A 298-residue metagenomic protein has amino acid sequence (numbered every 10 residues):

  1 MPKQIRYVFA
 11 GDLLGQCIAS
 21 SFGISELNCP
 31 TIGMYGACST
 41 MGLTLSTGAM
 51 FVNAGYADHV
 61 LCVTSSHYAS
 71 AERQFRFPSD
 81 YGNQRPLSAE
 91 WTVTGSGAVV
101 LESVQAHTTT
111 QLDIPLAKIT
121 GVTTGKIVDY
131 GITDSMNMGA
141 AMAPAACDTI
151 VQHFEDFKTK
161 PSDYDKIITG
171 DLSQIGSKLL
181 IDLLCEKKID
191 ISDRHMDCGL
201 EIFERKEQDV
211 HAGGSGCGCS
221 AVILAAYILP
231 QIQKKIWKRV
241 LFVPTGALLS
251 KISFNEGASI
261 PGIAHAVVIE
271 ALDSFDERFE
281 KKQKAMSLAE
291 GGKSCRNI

Functional and structural regions predicted by a protein language model:
M1-C38, D163-K178: Conserved beta-ketoacyl condensing-enzyme motif
M1-R6, T149-D163, Q231-I232: Phosphate/pyrophosphate-binding loops at sites that engage ATP/ADP/AMP, CoA/4′-phosphopantetheine, polyphosphate
F9-G11, V60-S66, L101, V240-T245: Short beta-strand segments
A19-S21, A71-R76, I132, K178-L180 (+1 more regions): Short acidic, glycine/serine/threonine-rich loops at helix termini
Y35-C62, L101, S215-I236: Active-site-proximal alpha-helical scaffold in enzymes
D58-T92: Flexible, glycine-rich active-site loops centered on histidine and acidic residues that chelate a metal or position
P78-V151, D156-T159, I189, D193-V210 (+3 more regions): Condensing-enzyme catalytic core mediating Claisen C-C bond formation in acyl metabolism
I167-S192, M196-I228: Internal helical hairpin/lid segments
